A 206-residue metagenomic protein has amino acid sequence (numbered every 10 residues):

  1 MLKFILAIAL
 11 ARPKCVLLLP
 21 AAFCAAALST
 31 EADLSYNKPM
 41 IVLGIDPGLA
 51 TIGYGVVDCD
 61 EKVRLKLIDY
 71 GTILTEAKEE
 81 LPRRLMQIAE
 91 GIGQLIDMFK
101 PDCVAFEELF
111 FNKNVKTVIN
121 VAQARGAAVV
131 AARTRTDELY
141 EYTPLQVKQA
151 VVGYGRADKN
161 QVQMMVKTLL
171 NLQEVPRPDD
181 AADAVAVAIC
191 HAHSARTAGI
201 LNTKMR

Functional and structural regions predicted by a protein language model:
L2-R12, F23, D33-R206: Phosphate- and other anionic-substrate recognition elements at nucleic-acid/protein interfaces
